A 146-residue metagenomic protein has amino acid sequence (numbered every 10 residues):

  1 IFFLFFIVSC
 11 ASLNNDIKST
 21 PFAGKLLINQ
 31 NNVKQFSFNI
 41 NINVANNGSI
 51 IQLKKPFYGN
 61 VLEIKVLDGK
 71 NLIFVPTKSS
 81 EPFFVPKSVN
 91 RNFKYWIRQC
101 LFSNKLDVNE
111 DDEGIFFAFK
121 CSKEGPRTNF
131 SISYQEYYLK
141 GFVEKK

Functional and structural regions predicted by a protein language model:
I1-F3: Sec-dependent signal peptide recognition, specifically the positively charged N-region followed immediately by
F6-S9: C-terminal motif of bacterial Sec signal peptides marking the signal peptidase cleavage site
A11-I17: Bacterial lipoprotein signal-peptidase II cleavage site
S12, I73-K146: Mature, soluble, non-transmembrane domains
F22-A23, L27-E63: Post-signal-peptide N-terminal segment of Sec-exported extracytoplasmic proteins
I40-N43, E63-L72, A118-F119, V143: Extended lipid/amphipathic-ligand handling interfaces
G48-I50, K70-N71, Y138: Structural motif
K54-P56, L67-K70, T77-S80: Solvent-exposed coil/turn segments that connect beta secondary-structure elements in extracytoplasmic/periplasmic
